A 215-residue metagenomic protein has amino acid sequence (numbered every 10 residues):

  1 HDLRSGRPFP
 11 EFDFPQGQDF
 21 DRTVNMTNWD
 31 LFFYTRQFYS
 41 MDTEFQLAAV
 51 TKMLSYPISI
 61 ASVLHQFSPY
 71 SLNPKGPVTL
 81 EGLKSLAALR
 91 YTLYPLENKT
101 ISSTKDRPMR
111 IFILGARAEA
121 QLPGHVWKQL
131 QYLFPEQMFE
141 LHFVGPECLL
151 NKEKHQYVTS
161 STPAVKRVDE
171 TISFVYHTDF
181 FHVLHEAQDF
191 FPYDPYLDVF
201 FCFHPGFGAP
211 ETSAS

Functional and structural regions predicted by a protein language model:
D2-V199, F203-A209: Positively charged, amphipathic N-terminal segments that serve as targeting/anchoring signals
E211-S215: C-terminal substrate-binding/active-site "lid" region of AdoMet-derived donor-dependent transferases
